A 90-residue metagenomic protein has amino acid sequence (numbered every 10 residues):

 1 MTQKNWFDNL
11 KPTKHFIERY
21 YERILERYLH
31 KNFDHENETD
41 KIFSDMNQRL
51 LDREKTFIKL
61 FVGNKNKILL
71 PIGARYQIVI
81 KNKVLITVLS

Functional and structural regions predicted by a protein language model:
M1-S90: Ribonuclease/tRNase effector modules and their secretory precursors
